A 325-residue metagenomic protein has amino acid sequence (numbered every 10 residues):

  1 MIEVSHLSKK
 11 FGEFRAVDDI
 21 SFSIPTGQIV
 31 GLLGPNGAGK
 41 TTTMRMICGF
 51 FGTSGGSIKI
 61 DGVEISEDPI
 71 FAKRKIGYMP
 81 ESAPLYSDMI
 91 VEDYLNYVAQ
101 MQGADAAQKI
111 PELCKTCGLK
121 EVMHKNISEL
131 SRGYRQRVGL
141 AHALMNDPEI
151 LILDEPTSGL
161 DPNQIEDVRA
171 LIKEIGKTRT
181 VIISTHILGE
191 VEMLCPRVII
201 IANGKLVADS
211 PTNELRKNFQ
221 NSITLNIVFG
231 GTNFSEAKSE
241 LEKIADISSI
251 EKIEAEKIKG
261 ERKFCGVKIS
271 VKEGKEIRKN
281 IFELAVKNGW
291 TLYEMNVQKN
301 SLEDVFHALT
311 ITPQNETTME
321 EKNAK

Functional and structural regions predicted by a protein language model:
I2-V4, K9-A208: ABC transporter nucleotide-binding domains
H6, D19, S249-K252, E294: Extracellular/lumenal ectodomain signal focusing on beta-strand-rich modules and carbohydrate-recognition contexts
S57, T224, T291-E294: Residues at or immediately flanking beta-strands
A170-I183, I187-K272: ABC transporter nucleotide-binding domain
S270-K325: C-terminal coupling/interaction segments
